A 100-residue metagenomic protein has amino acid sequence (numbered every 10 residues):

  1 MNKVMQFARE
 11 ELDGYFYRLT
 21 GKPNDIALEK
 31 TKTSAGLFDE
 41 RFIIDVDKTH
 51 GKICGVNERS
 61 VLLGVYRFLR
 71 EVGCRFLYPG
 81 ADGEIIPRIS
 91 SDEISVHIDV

Functional and structural regions predicted by a protein language model:
M1-V100: Contiguous, structured surface segment used for ligand recognition
